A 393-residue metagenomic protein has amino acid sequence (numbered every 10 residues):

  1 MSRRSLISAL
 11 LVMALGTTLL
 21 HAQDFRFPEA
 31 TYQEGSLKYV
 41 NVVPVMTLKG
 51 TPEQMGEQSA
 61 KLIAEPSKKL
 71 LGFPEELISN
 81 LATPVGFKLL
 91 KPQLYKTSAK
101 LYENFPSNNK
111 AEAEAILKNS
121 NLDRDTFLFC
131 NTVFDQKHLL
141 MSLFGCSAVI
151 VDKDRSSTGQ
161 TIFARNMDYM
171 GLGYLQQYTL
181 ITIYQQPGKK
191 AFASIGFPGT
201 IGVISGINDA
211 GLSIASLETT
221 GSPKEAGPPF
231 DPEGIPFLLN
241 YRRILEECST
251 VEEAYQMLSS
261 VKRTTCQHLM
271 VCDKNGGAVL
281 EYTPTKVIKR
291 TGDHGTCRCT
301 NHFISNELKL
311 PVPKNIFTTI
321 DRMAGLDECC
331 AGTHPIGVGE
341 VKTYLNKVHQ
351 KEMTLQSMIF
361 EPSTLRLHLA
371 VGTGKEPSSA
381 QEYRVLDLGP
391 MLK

Functional and structural regions predicted by a protein language model:
M1-A9: Bacterial N-terminal signal peptides that target proteins for export
S8-T18: Bacterial N-terminal signal peptides
A9, C130, Q256-M257: Generic alpha-helical secondary-structure signal
Q23-S120, K153-I162, N166-K393: C-terminal, well-structured catalytic/ligand-binding subdomain of enzymes
I116-K118, L122-A164: Gly/Pro-rich turn-and-neighbor structural signature
